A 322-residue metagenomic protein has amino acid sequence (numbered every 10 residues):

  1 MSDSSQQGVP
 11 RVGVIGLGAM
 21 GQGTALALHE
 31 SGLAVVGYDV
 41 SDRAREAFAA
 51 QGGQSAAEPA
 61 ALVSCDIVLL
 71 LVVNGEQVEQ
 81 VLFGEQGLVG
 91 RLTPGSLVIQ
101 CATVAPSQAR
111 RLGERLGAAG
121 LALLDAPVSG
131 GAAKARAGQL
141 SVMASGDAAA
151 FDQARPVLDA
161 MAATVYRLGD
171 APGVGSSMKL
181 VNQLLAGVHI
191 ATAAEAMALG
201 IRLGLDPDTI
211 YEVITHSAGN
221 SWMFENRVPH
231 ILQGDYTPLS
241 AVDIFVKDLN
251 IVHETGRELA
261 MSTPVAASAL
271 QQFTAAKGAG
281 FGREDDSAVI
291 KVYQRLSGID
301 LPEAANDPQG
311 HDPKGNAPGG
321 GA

Functional and structural regions predicted by a protein language model:
M1-L71, S96, T164: NAD(P)+-binding Rossmann beta1-loop-alpha1 motif at the extreme N-terminus of oxidoreductases
P59-L71, G75-L121: Rossmann-fold NAD(P) dinucleotide-binding segment
T103-Q183: Rossmann-fold dinucleotide-binding core
A137, V142-A144, Y166, P172-L203 (+3 more regions): Active-site-proximal catalytic alpha-helix in oxidoreductases
S176, L185, N220-S287, K291: Interdomain hinge/lid region at the active-site interface of Rossmann-like NAD(P)-dependent oxidoreductases
D206-H216, A267-Q271: Beta-strand segments within the central parallel beta-sheet cores of soluble alpha/beta enzyme folds
G278-A322: NAD(P)-dependent dehydrogenase/reductase Rossmann-like domain
